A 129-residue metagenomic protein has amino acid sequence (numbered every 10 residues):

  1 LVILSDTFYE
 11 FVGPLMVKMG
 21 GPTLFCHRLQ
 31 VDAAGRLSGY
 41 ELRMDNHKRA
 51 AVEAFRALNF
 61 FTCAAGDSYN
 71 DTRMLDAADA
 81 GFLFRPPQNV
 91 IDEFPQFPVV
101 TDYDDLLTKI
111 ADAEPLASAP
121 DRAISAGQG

Functional and structural regions predicted by a protein language model:
L1-M16, T23-R28: Substrate-recognition element of Asp-dependent hydrolases with the DxDx(T/V) motif
I3-D6, F60-T101: Acidic, Mg2+-coordinating phosphoryl-transfer loop and its flanking beta/alpha structural elements, shared across
Y9-G13, D71-T72, L107: Short, well-ordered alpha-helical microsegments
L15, A54, R73-M74: Hydrophobic/aromatic ligand-binding patch that stacks against planar heteroaromatic rings of cofactors or nucleotides
G20-G39: A short, structured active-site edge motif that brings together acidic residues
H27-D32, P86-V90, Y103-L106: Short, acidic/turn-prone active-site loops that include or flank metal/cofactor- and phosphate-binding residues
R36-M44, D112-P120: Short, surface-exposed amphipathic charged segments that create phosphate/polyanion-binding patches used for binding
E41-L58: Short loop-to-alpha-helix "cap/lid" segments that border enzyme active sites across diverse enzyme classes
